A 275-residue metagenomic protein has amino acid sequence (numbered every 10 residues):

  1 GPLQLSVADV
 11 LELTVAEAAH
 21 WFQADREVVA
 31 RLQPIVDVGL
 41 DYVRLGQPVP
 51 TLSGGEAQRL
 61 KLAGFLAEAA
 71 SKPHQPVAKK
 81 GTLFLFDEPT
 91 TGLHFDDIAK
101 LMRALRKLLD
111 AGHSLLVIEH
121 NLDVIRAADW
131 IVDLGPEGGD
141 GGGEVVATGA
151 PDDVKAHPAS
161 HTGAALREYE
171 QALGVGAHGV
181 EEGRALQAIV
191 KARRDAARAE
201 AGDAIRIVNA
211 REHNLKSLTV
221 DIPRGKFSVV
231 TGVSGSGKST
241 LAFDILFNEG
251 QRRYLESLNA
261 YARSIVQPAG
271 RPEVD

Functional and structural regions predicted by a protein language model:
G1-D275: Conserved phosphate-binding elements of NTP-dependent enzyme cores
